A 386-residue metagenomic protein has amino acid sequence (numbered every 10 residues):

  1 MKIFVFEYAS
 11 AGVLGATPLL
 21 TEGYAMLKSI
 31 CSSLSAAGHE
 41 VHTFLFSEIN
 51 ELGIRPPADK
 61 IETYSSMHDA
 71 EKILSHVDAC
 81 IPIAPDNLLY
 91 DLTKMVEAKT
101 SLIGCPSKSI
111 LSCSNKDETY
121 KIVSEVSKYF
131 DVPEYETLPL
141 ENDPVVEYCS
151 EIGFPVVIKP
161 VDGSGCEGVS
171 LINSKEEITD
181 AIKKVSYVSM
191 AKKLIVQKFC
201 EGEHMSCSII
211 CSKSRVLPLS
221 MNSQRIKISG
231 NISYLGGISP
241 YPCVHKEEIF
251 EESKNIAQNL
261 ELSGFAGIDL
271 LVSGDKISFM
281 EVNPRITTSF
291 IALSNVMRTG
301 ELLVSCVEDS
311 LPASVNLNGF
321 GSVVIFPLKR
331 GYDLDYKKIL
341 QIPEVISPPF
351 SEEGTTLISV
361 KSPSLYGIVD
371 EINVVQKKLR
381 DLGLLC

Functional and structural regions predicted by a protein language model:
M1-L19: Nucleotide-activated donor-dependent transferases that construct or modify glycoconjugates
G15-L34: Short catalytic helix/loop segments, enriched in acidic residues and glycine and frequently bearing histidine
F44-L140, E147: Conserved N-proximal alpha/beta basic substrate-recognition cap immediately N-terminal to, or forming the N-lobe
V123, C149-L171, M190-G202, C207 (+3 more regions): ATP-grasp fold ATP-binding core
E134, P155-K183, H204-S208, I226-P242 (+1 more regions): Glycine-rich phosphate-binding loop of ATP-grasp-fold ATP-dependent ligases
V145, E301-C386: Peripheral (often C-terminal) accessory segments that flank ATP-dependent C-N-forming ligase machineries
K198-L260, N283-V307, V323: ATP-dependent carboxylate/phosphate-activation module, predominantly the ATP-grasp catalytic core and closely related
S263-G274: A short glycine-rich, hydrophobically flanked beta-strand micro-motif that places a catalytic Asp/Glu for divalent metal
